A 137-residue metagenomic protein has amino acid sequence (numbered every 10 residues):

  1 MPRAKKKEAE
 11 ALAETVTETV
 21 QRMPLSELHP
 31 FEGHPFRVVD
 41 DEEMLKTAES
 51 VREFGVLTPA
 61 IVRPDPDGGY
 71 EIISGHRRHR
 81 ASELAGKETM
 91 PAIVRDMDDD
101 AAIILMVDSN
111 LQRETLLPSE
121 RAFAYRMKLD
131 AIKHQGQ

Functional and structural regions predicted by a protein language model:
M1-R95, D100-T115: Short, charged/polar connector segments at secondary-structure boundaries
R113-Q137: Alpha-helical interaction elements
